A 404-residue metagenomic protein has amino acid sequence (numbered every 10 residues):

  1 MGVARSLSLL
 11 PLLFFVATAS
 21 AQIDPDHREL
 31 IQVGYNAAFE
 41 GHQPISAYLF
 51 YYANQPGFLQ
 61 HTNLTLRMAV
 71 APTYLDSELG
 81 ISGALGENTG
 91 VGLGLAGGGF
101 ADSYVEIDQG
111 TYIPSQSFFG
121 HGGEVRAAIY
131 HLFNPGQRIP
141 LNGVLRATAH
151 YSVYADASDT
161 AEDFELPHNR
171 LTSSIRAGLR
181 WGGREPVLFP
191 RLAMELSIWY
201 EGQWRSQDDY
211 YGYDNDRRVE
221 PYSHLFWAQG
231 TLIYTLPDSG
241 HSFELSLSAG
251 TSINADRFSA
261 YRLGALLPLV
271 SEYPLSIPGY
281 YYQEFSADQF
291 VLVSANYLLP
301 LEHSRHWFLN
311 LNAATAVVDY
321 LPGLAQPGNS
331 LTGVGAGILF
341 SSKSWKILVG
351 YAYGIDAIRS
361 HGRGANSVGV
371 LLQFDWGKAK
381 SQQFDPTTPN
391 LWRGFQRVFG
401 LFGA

Functional and structural regions predicted by a protein language model:
M1-S8: Bacterial N-terminal signal peptides that target proteins for export
V16-T18: N-terminal signal peptide c-region/cleavage motif recognized by signal peptidases
I23-Q32, T172-L321, A357-G362, V368-A404: C-terminal outer-membrane beta-barrel translocator/porin domains of Gram-negative envelope proteins and their
I23-R184, A287, V291-V293, W307-L309 (+3 more regions): Gram-negative/organellar outer-membrane beta-barrel architecture
F39-H42, Y320-S330, H361: Small/polar, glycine/serine/threonine/aspartate-rich low-complexity segments that form flexible
G57, P72, Y234-D238, F340-S344: A generic beta-sheet turn/junction motif
A84, Q109-P114, S158-P167, G212-V219 (+3 more regions): Flexible, surface-exposed loop regions and adjacent strand-edge segments of Gram-negative outer-membrane beta-barrel
S294-N296, L324, L331-L339: Short glycine-rich, acidic/polar surface loops and turns
